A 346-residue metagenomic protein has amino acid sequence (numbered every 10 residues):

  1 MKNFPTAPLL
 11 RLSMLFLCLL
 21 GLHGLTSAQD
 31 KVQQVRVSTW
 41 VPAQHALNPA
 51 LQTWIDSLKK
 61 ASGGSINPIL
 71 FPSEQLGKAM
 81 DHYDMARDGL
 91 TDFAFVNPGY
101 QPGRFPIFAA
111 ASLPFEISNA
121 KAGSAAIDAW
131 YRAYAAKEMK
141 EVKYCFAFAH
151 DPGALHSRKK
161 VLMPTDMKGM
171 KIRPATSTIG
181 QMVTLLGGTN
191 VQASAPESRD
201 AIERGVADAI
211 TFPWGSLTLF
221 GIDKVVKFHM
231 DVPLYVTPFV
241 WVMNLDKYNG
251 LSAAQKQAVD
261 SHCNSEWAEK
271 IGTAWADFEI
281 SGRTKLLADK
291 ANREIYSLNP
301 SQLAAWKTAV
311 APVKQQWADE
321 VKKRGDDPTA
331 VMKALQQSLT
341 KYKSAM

Functional and structural regions predicted by a protein language model:
M1-K2, D30: Generic cytosolic/nucleocytoplasmic N-terminal low-complexity/intrinsically disordered segments
K2-M14: Bacterial N-terminal signal peptides that target proteins for export
R11-H23: Bacterial N-terminal signal peptides
G24-A28: Signal peptide processing junction and immediate N-terminal pro/mature segment of secreted/exported proteins
Q29-K121, W130, K137-M346: N-terminal secretory/targeting leader peptides
